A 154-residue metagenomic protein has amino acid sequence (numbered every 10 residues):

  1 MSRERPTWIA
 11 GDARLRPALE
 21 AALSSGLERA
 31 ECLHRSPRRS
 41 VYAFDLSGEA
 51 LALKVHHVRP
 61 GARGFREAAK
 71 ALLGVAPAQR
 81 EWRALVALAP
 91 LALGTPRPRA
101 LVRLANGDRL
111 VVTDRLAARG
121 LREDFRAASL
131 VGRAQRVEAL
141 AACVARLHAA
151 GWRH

Functional and structural regions predicted by a protein language model:
M1-P17: N-terminal positively charged amphipathic segments used for targeting/anchoring
A18-G120, A142-A150: Conserved ATP-binding subdomain of kinase catalytic cores across diverse folds
A50, S129-G132: General helical secondary-structure elements
L121-L130: AlphaC helix of the protein kinase catalytic domain
V131-H154: Conserved kinase catalytic-core segment
